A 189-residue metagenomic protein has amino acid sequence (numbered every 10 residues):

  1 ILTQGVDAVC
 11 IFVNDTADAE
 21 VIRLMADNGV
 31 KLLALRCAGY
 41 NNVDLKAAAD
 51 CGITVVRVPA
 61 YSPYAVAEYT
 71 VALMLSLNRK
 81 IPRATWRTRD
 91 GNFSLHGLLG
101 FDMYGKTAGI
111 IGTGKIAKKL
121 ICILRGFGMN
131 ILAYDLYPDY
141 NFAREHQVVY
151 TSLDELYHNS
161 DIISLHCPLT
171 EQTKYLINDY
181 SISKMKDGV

Functional and structural regions predicted by a protein language model:
I1-V56, N178: An N-terminal-biased, well-structured beta-alpha scaffold segment characteristic of Rossmann-like dinucleotide-binding
K31, T54, K80, N130 (+1 more regions): Residue-level detector of anion-binding/catalytic polar loops
R36-Y40, A60-P63, Y137, L156: Short, acidic/turn-prone active-site loops that include or flank metal/cofactor- and phosphate-binding residues
A49-Y61, K186-V189: Rossmann-fold dehydrogenase core element
C51, P59-T107, K119-G126: Phosphate-binding beta-alpha-beta segment of Rossmann-like dinucleotide-binding domains, i.e., the NAD(P)
H96-D187: Rossmann-like dinucleotide/phosphate-binding beta-alpha-beta segment
